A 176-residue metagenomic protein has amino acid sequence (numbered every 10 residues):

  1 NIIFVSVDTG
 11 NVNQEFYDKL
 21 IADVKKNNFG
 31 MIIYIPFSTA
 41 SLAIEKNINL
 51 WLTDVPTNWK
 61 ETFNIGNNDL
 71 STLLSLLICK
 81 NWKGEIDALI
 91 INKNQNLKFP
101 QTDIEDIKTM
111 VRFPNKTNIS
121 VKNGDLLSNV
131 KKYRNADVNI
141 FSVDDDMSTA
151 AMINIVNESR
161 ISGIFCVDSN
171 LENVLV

Functional and structural regions predicted by a protein language model:
N1-V176: Membrane-embedded alpha-helical bundles that form conduits across membranes
